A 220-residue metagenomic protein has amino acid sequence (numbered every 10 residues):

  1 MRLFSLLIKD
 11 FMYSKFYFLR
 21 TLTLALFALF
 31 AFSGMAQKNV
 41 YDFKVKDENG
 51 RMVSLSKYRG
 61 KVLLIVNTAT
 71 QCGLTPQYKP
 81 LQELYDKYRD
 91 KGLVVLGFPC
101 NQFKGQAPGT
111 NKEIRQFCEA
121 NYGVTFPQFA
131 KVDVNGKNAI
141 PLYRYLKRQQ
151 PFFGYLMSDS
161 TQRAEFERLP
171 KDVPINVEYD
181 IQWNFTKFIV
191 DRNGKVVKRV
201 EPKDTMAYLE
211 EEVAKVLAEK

Functional and structural regions predicted by a protein language model:
M1-K38: Bacterial Sec-dependent N-terminal signal peptides
M35-S56, P76: N-terminal "domain-start" segment that seeds a small globular fold
D47, N67-Q71: Amphipathic alpha-helical repeat scaffolds
K61-V62, Q71, T75-F98, E119-Y122: Conserved helix-turn-beta segment immediately C-terminal to the redox Cys motif in thioredoxin-like folds
G92-G109, T125-G136: Thiol-based oxidoreductase modules, predominantly thioredoxin-like and allied folds used for disulfide exchange
G123-K203: Thiol/selenol-based redox catalytic cores and closely related redox-interacting motifs
K198-A218: Non-catalytic, surface beta->alpha helical segment in thiol-disulfide oxidoreductase systems
